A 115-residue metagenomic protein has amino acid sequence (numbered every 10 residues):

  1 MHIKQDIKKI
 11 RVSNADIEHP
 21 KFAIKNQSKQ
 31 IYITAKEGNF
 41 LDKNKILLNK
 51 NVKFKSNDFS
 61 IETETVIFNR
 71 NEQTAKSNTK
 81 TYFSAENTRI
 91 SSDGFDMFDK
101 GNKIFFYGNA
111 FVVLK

Functional and structural regions predicted by a protein language model:
M1-K115: Mature-chain termini and adjacent capping regions
